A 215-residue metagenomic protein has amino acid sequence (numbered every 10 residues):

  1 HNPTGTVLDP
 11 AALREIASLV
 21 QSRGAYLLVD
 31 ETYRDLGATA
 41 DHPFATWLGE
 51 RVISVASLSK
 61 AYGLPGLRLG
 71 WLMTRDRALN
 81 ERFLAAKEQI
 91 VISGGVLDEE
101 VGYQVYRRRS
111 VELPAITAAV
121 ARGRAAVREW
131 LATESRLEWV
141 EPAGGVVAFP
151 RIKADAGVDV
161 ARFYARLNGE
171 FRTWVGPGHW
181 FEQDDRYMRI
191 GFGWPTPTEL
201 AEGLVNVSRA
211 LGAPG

Functional and structural regions predicted by a protein language model:
H1-A40: Active-site phosphate-binding strand-loop segment of PLP-dependent enzymes
S22-R23, E134, F171: Helix C-cap/helix->beta junction micro-motif
V29, I92, V175-P177: Hydrophobic residues in well-ordered beta-strands that form the structural core
L48-A121, R128-W130, L211: Conserved core segment of the aminotransferase class I/II
Y103, A118-R128, W139-I152: Conserved glycine-rich beta-strand-loop-beta hairpin in the small C-terminal domain of fold type I
R136-W139, T173-H179: A short linear hydrophobic-aromatic micro-motif
V158, R166-W174, F181-G215: PLP-dependent enzyme catalytic core of the Aspartate aminotransferase-like
